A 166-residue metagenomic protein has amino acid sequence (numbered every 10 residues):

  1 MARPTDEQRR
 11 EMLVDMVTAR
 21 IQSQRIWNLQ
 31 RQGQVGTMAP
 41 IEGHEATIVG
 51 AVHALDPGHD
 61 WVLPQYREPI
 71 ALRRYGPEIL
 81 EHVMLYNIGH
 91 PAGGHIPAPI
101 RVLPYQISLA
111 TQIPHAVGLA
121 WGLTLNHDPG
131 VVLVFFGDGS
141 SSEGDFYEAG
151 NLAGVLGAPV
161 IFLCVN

Functional and structural regions predicted by a protein language model:
M1-R10: Charged, compositionally biased N-terminal leader segments and the immediate start of the first structured element
I21-Q24, N28-L156: Cofactor-binding active-site loop characterized by glycine-rich and histidine/acidic residues
L156-N166: A short, conserved beta-to-alpha structural element at the edge of catalytic cores that scaffolds binding
